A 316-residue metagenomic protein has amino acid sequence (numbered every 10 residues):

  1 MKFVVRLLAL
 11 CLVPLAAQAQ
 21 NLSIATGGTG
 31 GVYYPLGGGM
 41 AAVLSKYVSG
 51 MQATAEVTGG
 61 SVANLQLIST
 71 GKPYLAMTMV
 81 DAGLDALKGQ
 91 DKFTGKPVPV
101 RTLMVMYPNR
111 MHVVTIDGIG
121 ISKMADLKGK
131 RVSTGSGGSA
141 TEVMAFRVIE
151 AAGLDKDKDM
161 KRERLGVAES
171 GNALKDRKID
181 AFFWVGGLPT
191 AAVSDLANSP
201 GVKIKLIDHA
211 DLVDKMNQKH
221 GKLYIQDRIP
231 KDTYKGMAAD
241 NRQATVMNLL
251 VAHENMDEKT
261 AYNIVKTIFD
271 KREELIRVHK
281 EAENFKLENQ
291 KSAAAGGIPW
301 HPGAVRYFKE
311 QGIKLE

Functional and structural regions predicted by a protein language model:
K2-V13: Sec-dependent signal peptide recognition, specifically the positively charged N-region followed immediately by
V13-A19: Sec/Tat signal peptide C-region and signal peptidase I cleavage site
Q20-S136, F146, L206: Short, glycine-/small- and polar/acidic-enriched structural segments that line small-molecule recognition paths
N21, S45-T58, E150-L165, K178-A181 (+2 more regions): A local structural motif
L22, V43, T94-P99, Y107 (+4 more regions): Hinge/capping helix and adjacent helix->loop/strand transition within the periplasmic-binding protein
A55-Q66, D155-A173, L188-A191: Short helix-initiation/N-cap motifs at beta->coil->alpha
S69, M77-F93, F146, E150-G153 (+3 more regions): A ligand-binding cleft/hinge motif common to bilobed small-molecule-binding domains
K205-N263, P299, Y307, L315: C-terminal lobe and pocket-closing loops of periplasmic/extracytoplasmic Venus-flytrap solute-binding proteins
